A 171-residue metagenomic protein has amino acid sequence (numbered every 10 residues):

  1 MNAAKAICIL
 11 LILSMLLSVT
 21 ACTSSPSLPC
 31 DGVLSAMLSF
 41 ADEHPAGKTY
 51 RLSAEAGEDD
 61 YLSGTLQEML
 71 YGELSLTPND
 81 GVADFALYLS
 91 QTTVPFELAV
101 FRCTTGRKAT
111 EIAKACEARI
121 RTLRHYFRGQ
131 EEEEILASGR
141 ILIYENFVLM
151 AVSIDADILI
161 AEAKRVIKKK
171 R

Functional and structural regions predicted by a protein language model:
M1-I9: Bacterial N-terminal signal peptides that target proteins for export
S18-A21: C-terminal motif of bacterial Sec signal peptides marking the signal peptidase cleavage site
T23-S25: Bacterial signal peptide processing site
L34, L38, L98, A109 (+3 more regions): Extracytoplasmic/secreted envelope proteins and their assembly/folding machinery, especially bacterial periplasmic
E55-P95, R107, E111, L136: Short, compositionally biased low-complexity segments enriched in polar/charged residues
L87, E97-T105, F147-S153: Second-shell loop/turn segments in exported
S90-Q91, E132-R171: A short, solvent-exposed beta-edge/loop patch
K108-Y144: Short Gly/Thr-rich strand-loop-strand
